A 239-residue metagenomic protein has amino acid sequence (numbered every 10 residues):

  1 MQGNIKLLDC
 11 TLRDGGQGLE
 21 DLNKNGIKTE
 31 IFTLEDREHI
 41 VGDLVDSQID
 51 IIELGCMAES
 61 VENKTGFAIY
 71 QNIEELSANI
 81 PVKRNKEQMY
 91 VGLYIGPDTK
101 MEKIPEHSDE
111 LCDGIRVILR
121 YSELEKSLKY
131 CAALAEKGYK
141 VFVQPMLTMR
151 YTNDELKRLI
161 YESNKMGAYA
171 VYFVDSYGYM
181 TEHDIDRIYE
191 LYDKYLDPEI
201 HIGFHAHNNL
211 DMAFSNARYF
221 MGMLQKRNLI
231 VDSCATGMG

Functional and structural regions predicted by a protein language model:
M1-Y90: N-terminal capping/small domains of soluble enzymes
Q2-K6, Q48-D50, R84-V91, L111-D113 (+4 more regions): Short, well-ordered coil/turn segments that N-cap beta-strands
L7, E53-C56, L93, V117 (+4 more regions): General beta-strand structural signal in soluble alpha/beta enzymes
T11-H39, Y90-K100, R116-Y121, V143-E155 (+1 more regions): Active-site mouth loops of central-metabolism enzymes
G15, L44, I115, V171 (+1 more regions): Conserved, mostly hydrophobic/aromatic
I51, C56-L159: Active-site beta->alpha loop and helix N-cap motifs at the rims of alpha/beta catalytic domains
M101-D109, S127-Y130, T152-N164, T181-D193 (+1 more regions): Distinct, well-ordered alpha-helical segments
A170, V174-G239: Catalytic alpha/beta core domains of metabolic enzymes, predominantly
